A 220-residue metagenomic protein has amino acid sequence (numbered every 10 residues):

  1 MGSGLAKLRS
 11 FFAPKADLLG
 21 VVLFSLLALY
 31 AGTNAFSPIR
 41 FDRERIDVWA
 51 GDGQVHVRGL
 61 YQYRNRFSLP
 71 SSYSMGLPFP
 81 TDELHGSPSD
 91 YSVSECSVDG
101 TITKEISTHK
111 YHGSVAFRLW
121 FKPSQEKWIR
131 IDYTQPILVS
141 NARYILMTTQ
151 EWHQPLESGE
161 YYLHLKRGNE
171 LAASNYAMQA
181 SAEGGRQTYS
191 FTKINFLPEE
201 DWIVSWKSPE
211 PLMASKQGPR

Functional and structural regions predicted by a protein language model:
L5-A6, Q217: Intrinsically disordered, low-complexity regions enriched in serine, threonine, proline and polar/charged residues
K7-V21: N-terminal Sec-pathway targeting helices
K15-A16, A28, R45: Prokaryotic Sec-type signal peptides and long signal-anchor helices with extended Leu/Ile/Val-rich h-regions
G20-A31: Hydrophobic membrane-insertion alpha-helices, especially the h-region of bacterial N-terminal signal peptides
G32-R220: Lumenal/extracellular ectodomains and adaptor appendage modules of the eukaryotic vesicle/secretory system
